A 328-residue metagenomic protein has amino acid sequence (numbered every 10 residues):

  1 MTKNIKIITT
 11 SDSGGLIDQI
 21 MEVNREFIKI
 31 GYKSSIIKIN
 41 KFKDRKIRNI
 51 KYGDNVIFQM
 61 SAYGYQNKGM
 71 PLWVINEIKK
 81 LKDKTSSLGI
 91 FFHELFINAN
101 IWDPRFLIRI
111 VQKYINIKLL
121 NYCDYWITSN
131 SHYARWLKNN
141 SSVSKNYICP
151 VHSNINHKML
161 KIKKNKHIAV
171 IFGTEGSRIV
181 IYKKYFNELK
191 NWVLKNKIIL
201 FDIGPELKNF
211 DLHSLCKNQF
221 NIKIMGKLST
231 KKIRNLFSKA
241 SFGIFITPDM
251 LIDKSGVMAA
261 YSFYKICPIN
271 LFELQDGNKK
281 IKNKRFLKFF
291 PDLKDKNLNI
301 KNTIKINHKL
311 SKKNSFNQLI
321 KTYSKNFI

Functional and structural regions predicted by a protein language model:
M1-F42, T85, N121, L189-K195 (+1 more regions): N-terminal subdomain of nucleotide-sugar transferases
I7-E22, G64-M70, S177-Y182, I252-D253: A short, glycine/small-residue-rich beta-strand->loop->alpha-helix junction that serves as a flexible
G15, L293-I328: A charged, aromatic-enriched C-terminal amphipathic alpha-helix characteristic of glycosyltransferases across folds
N76-K80, F106-W126: Membrane-proximal helix-turn-helix segments that form the acceptor-binding/catalytic region of lipid-linked
I117-K145, E206-L212, L319, Y323: A short, active-site helix/loop in glycosyltransferases that binds the activated sugar's phosphate group
I155, K163-S214: Conserved catalytic-core segment of nucleotide-activated headgroup transferases in glycan assembly
F210-R234: Nucleotide-activated donor-binding/catalytic signature segment of Leloir-type glycosyltransferases, i.e., the conserved
F237-I252: Acidic donor-binding loop of glycosyltransferase active sites
